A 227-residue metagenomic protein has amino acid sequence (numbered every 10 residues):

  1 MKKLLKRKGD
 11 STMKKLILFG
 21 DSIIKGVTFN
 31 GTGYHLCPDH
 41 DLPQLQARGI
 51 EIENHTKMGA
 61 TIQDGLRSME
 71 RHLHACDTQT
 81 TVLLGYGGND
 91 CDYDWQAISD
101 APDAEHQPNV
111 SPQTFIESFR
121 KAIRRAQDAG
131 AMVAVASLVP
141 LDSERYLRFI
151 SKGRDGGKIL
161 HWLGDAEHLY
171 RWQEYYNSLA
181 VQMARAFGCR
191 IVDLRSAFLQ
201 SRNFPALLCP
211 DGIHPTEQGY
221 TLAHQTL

Functional and structural regions predicted by a protein language model:
L4: Cationic, low-complexity basic patches in intrinsically disordered or flexible, solvent-exposed regions
R7-K57, Q63, E70-T78, V82: Serine-esterase "nucleophile elbow" of acetyl-processing enzymes
K14, R48, R67-T226: Alpha-helical cap/lid subdomain in secreted, periplasmic, or secretory-pathway luminal O-acyl-processing enzymes
I24-K25, G59, D90, P140: Active-site micro-motifs of SAM-dependent methyltransferase domains
